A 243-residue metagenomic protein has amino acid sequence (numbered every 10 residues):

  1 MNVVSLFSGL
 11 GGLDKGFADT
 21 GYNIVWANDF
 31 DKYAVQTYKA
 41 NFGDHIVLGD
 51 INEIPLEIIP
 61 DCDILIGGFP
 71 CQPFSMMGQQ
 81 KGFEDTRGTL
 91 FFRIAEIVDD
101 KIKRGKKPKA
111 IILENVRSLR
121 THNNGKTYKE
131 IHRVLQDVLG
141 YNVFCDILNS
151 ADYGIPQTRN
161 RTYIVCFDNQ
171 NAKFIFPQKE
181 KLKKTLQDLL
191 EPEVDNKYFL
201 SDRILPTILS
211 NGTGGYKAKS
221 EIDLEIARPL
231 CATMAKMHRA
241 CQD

Functional and structural regions predicted by a protein language model:
M1-V3: Extreme N-terminal starter segment of soluble prokaryotic enzymes
L6-L10: Class I SAM-dependent methyltransferase "Motif I" SAM/SAH-binding loop
G16-N23, N41: A short, Lys/Arg-enriched amphipathic alpha-helix followed by its capping loop at the start of a domain
I24-D29: Conserved SAM-binding motif I beta-strand of class I
K32-Q36: Short alpha-helix immediately C-terminal to the canonical SAM-binding loop
G43-D50: Conserved SAM-binding strand-loop segment of SAM-dependent methyltransferases
I54-C62, F74-R239: Class I S-adenosyl-L-methionine
